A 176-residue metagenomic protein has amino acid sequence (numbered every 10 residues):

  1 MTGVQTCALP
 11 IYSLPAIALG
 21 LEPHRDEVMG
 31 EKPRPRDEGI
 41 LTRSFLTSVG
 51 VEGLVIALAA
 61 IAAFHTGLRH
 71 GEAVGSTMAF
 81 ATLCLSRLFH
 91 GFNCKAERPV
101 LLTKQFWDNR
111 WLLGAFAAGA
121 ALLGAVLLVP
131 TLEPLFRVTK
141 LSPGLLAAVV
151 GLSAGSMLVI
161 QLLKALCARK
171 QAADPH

Functional and structural regions predicted by a protein language model:
M1-L9: Short, small-residue-biased leader/transition segments that mark boundaries at the very start of proteins
A8-H176: C-terminal transmembrane helices and immediately adjacent loops/tails of multi-pass membrane transport proteins
